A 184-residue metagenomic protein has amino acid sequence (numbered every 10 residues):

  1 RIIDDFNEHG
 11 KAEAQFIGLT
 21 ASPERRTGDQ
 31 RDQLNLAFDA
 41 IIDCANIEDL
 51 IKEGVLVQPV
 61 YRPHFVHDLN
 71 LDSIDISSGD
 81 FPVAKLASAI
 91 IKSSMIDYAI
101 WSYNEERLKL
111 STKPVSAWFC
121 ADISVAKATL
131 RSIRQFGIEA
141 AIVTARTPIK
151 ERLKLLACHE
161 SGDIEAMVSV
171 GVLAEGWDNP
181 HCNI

Functional and structural regions predicted by a protein language model:
R1, H181-I184: Short, intrinsically disordered, charge-balanced linker/junction segments flanking boundaries in proteins
R1, Y98, K150-E151: Short, conserved clusters of charged catalytic residues that mark active-site and nucleotide-handling motifs
R1-Y61: Post-DEXD/H (motif II) to motif III coupling segment of the RecA-like Helicase ATP-binding lobe
D4-E13, E53-V57, E105-S111, R134-Q135 (+3 more regions): Conserved catalytic network of the ASCE P-loop NTPase/AAA+ motor domain
F16, A21-R26, D49-K52, F65-N70 (+3 more regions): Conserved nucleotide-binding/hydrolysis micro-motifs of P-loop NTPases
D32, W101, A174: Active-site phosphate/pyrophosphate- and oxyanion-stabilizing loops and adjacent acidic/basic residues in soluble
D39-C120: Conserved interdomain linker/interface between the two RecA-like ATPase lobes of SF2 helicase motors
A117, V125-W177, H181: Conserved helicase ATPase core of P-loop NTP-dependent helicases/translocases
